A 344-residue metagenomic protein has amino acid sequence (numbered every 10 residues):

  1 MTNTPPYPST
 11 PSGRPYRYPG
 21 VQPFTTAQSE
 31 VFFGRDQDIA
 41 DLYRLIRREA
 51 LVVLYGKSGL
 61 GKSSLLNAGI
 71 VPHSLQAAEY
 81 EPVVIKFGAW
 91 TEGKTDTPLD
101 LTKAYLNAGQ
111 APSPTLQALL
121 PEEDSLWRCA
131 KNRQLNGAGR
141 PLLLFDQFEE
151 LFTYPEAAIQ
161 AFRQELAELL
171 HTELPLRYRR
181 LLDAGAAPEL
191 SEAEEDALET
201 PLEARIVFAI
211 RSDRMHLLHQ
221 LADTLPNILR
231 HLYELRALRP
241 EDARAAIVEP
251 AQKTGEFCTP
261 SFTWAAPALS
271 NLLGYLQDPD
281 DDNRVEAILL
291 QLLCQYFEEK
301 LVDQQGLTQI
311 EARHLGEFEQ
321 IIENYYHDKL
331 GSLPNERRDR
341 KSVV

Functional and structural regions predicted by a protein language model:
M1-S342: Amphipathic helix/helix-loop-helix segment enriched in hydrophobic residues with interspersed Lys/Arg and occasional
